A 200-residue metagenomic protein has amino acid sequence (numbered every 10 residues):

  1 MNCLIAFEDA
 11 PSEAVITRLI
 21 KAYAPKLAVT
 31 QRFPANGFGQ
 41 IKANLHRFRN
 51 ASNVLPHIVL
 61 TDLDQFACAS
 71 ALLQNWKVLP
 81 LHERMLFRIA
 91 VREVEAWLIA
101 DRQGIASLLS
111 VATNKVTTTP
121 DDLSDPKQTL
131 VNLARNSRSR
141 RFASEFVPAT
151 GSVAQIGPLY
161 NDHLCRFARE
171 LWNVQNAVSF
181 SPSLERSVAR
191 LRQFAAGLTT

Functional and structural regions predicted by a protein language model:
M1-C3, E13-Q31, G39-I58, L63-T200: C-terminal accessory helical subdomains adjacent to catalytic cores in phosphodiester- and nucleotide-handling enzymes
I5-E8: Short hydrophobic beta-strand that contains or immediately precedes a catalytic carboxylate
